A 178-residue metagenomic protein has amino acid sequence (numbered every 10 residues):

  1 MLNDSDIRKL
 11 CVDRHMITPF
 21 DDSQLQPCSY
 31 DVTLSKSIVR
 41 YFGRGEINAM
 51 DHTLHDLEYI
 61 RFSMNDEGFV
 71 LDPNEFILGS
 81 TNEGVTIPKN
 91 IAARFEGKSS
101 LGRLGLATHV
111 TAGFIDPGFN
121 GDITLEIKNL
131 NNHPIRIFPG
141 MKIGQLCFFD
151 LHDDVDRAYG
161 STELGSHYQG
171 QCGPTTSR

Functional and structural regions predicted by a protein language model:
M1-R178: DUTPase catalytic domain/fold
